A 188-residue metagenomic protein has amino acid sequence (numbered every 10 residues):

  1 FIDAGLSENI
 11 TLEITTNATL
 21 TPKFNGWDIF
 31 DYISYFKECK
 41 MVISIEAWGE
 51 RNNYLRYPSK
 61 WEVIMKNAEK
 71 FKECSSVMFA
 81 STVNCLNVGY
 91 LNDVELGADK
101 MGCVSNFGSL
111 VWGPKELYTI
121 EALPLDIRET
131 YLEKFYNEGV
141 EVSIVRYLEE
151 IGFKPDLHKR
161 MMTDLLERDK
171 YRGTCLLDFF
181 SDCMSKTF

Functional and structural regions predicted by a protein language model:
F1, A68-K72, A98: Hydrophobic positions in alpha-helices of CheY-like receiver
F1-N25, Y32-M65, S76-C85, V104-Y118: Core AdoMet radical
G26, W61-I64, L91, R128 (+1 more regions): A structural signal for well-ordered alpha-helical scaffolds and beta->alpha junctions
W27-F30, M65-E69, L91-L96: Generic structural signal for well-ordered alpha-helices, preferentially at hydrophobic/aromatic core positions
I29-I43, C74, G97-G108, D126-Y136 (+1 more regions): Structural recognition of alpha->loop->beta junctions
C85-M101: Catalytic cores of alpha/beta
T119-D126: C-terminal helical/tail subdomains of lipid-metabolizing enzymes
L132-F188: Radical SAM enzyme core and accessory elements
